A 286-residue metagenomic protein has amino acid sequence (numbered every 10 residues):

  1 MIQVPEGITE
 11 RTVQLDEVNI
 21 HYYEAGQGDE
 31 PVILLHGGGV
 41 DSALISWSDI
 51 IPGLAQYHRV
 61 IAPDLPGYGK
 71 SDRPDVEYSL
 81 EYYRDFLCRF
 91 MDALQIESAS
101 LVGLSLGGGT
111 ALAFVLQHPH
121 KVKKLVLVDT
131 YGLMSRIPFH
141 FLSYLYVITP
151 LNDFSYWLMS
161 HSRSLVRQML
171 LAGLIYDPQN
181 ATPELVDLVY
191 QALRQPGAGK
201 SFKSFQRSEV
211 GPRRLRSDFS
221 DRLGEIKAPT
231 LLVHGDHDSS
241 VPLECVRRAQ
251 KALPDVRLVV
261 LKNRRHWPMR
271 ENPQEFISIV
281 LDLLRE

Functional and structural regions predicted by a protein language model:
V18, E24-K70: Conserved HGGG/HGGXW glycine-rich cap/lid loop of the alpha/beta-hydrolase fold
I20, M159-R222: Conserved alpha/beta-hydrolase catalytic His-Asp/Glu region
Y23, S48, A62-V102, S278: Active-site loop/oxyanion-hole signature of alpha/beta-hydrolase fold enzymes
G108-P119, L125: Short glycine-enriched nucleophile-adjacent loop and the immediately C-terminal alpha-helix near the catalytic center
L116, L125-M159: Flexible "cap/lid" loop of the alpha/beta hydrolase fold
I226, L232-H234: Short beta-strand/loop motif that positions the catalytic acidic residue of the alpha/beta-hydrolase fold
H237-V241: Acidic catalytic loop of the alpha/beta-hydrolase fold
V256-E286: Catalytic active-site module of serine/aspartate enzymes centered on a nucleophile-bearing elbow/loop
